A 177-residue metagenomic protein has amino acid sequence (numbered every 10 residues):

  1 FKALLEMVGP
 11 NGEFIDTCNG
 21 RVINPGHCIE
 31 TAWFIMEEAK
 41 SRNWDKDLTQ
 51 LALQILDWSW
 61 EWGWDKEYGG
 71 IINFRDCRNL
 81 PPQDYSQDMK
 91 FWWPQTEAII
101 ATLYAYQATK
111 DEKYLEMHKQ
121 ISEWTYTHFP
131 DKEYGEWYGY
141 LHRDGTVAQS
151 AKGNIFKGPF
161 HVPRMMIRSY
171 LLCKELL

Functional and structural regions predicted by a protein language model:
F1-L177: Glycan-recognition and catalytic cores of secretory/periplasmic carbohydrate-active enzymes
